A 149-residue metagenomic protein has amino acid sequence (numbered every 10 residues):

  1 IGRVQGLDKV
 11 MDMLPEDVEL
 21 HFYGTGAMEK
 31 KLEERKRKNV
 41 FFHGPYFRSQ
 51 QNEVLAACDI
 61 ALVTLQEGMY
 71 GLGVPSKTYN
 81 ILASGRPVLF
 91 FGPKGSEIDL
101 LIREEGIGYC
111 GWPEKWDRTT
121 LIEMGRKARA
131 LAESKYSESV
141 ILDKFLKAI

Functional and structural regions predicted by a protein language model:
I1-E16, A27-K30: A conserved mid-protein helix/loop that constitutes part of the nucleotide-sugar donor-binding site
V4-Q5, F47-V54, A61-L82, L89-L100: Nucleotide-sugar-dependent
V18-G24, E29-N52: Nucleotide-activated donor-binding/catalytic signature segment of Leloir-type glycosyltransferases, i.e., the conserved
A56-A57, E104: Alpha-helix C-terminal capping/helix-to-coil transition sites in glycosyltransferase folds
P93-D117: Change "using UDP/GDP/dTDP sugars" to "using nucleotide sugars
P113-I149: A charged, aromatic-enriched C-terminal amphipathic alpha-helix characteristic of glycosyltransferases across folds
